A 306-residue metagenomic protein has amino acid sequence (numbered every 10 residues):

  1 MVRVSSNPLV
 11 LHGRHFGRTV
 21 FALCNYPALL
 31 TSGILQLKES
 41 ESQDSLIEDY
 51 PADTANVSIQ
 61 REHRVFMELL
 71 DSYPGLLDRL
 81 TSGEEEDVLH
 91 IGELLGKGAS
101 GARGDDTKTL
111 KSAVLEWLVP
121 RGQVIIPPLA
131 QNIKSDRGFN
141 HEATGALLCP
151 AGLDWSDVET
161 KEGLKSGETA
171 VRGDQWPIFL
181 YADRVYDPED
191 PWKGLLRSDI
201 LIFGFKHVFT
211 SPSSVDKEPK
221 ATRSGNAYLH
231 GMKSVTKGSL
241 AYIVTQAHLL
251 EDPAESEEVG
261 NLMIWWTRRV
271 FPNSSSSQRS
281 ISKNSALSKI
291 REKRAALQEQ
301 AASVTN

Functional and structural regions predicted by a protein language model:
M1-R64, E68-D71, E142-N306: Long, contiguous, well-structured interaction cores
V65-A151, S156-D157: Acidic, polar low-complexity intrinsically disordered regions
